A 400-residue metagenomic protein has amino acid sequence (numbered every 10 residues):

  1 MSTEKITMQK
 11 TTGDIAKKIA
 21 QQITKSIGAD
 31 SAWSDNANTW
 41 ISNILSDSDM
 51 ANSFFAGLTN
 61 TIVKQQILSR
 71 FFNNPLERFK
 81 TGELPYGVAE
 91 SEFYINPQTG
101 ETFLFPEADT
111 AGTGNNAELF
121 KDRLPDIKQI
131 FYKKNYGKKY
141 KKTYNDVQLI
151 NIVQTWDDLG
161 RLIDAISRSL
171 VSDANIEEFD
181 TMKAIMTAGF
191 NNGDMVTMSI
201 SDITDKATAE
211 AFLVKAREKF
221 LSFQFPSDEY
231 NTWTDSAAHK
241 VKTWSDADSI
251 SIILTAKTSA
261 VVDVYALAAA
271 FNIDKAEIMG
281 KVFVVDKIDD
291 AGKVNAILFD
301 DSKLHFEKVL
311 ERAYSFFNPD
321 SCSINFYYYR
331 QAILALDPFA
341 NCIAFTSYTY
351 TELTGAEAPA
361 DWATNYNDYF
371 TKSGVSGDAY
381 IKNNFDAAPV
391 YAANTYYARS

Functional and structural regions predicted by a protein language model:
M1-Q65, S69, A270-W362: Extended, compositionally biased alpha-helical segments that mediate assembly or anchoring
F55-K142: Assembly/oligomerization interface modules of large self-assembling protein complexes
R123-D194, I324-F326: Long, contiguous amphipathic alpha-helices that act as assembly "spine/axial" helices in icosahedral shell and virion
E178, M182-E218: KE-rich/KEKE low-complexity, intrinsically disordered/coiled-coil-prone tracts that act as electrostatic scaffolds
A207-S315: Extended oligomerization regions of viral-like shell subunits
A356-A379: Solvent-exposed, low-complexity, repeat-rich "mucin-like" stalks and linkers
A388-A392: Surface-exposed, short loops/turns at beta-strand junctions within beta-sandwich domains
Y396-R399: Append "Rare intracellular matches occur via the same short Y/T/C beta-strand/loop motifs
